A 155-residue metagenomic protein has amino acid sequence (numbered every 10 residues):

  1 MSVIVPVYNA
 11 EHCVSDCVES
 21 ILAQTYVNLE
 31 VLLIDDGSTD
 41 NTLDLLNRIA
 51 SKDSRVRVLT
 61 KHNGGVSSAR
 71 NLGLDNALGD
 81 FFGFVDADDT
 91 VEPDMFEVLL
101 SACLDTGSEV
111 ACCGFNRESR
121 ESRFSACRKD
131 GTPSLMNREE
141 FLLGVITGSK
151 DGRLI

Functional and structural regions predicted by a protein language model:
M1-I155: Nucleotide-sugar donor-binding/catalytic module of glycosyltransferases that assemble extracellular/cell-envelope
